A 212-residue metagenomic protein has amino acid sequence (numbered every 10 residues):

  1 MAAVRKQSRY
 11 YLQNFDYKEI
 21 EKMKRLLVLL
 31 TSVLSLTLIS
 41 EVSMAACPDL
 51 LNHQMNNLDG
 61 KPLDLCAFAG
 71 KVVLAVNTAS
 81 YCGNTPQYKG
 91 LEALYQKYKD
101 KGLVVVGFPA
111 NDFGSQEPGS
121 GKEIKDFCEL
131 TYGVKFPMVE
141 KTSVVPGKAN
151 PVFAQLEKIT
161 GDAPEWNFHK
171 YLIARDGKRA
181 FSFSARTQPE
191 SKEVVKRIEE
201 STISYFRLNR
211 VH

Functional and structural regions predicted by a protein language model:
K6-K22: Short, Lys/Arg-enriched N-terminal segments with co-localized hydrophobic residues within the first ~10-30 amino acids
E21-L30: Bacterial N-terminal signal peptides that target proteins for export
L29-L38: Bacterial N-terminal signal peptides
M44-C66, P86: N-terminal "domain-start" segment that seeds a small globular fold
A69-V73, K99-V104, Y132-P137, N167-F168 (+1 more regions): Loop/turn elements at helix/coil->beta-strand transitions in domains of secreted/extracellular proteins
N84-A149: Structural microenvironment flanking redox-active thiols in thiol-disulfide oxidoreductases
P151-H212: Thiol-/selenol-based redox modules, centered on thioredoxin-like and closely related oxidoreductase domains
